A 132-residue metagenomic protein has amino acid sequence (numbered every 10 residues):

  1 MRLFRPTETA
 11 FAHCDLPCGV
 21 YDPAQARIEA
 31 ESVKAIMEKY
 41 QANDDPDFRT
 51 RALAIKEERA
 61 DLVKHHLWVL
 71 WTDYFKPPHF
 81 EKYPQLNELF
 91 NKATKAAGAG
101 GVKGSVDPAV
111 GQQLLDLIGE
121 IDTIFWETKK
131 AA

Functional and structural regions predicted by a protein language model:
M1-R49, H79, P84-E120, I124 (+1 more regions): N-terminal intrinsically disordered, cationic/polar leader segments that include organellar targeting peptides
K39-A42, L62, H66-V69: Short helix-loop boundary/capping segments at the starts of domains
D47, A54, W71: Short, Lys/Arg-enriched phosphate-binding patches
R51-H66: Alpha-helical segments in soluble extracytoplasmic regions
H66-Y83: Short, solvent-exposed, charged loop/turn and helix-capping segments that join or cap alpha-helices on peripheral
